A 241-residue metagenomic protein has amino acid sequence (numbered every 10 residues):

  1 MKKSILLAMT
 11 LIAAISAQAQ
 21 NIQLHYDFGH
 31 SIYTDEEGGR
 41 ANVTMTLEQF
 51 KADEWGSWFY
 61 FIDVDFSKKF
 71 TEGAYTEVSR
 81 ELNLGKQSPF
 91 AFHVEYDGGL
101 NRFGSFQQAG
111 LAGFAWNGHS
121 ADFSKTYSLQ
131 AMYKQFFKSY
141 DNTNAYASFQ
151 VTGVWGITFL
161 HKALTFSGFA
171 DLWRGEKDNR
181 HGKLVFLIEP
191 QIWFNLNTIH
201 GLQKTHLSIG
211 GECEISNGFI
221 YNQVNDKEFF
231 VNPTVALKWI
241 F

Functional and structural regions predicted by a protein language model:
M1-N21: Cleavable N-terminal export/targeting peptides
Q18-F66: Short glycine/proline- and aromatic-enriched beta-strand/turn motifs that initiate or cap beta-hairpins
I22-L24, Y60-I62, F92-V94, Y127-A131 (+3 more regions): Membrane-embedded beta-strand positions of outer-membrane beta-barrel proteins
Y26-H30, V64-K68, Y96-L100, A131-F137 (+3 more regions): Transmembrane beta-strands of outer-membrane beta-barrel pores
E37-A41, F66-G73, L100-Q108, F137-A147 (+2 more regions): Solvent-exposed loop/turn segments connecting transmembrane beta-strands in outer-membrane beta-barrel proteins
W55-S57, N83-F92, F103, H119-S128 (+2 more regions): Short loop/turn motifs that connect adjacent beta-strands in outer-membrane beta-barrel proteins
F136-G218, W239-F241: Outer-membrane beta-barrel transmembrane domain signature
F229-F241: Outer-membrane beta-barrel "beta-signal"
